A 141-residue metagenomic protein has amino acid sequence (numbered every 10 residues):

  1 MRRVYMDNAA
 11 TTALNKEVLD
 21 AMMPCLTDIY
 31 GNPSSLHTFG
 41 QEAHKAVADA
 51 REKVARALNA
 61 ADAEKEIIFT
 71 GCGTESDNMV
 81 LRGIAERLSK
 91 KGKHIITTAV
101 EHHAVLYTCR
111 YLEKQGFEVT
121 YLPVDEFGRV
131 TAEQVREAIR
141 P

Functional and structural regions predicted by a protein language model:
M1-P141: Pyridoxal 5′-phosphate
